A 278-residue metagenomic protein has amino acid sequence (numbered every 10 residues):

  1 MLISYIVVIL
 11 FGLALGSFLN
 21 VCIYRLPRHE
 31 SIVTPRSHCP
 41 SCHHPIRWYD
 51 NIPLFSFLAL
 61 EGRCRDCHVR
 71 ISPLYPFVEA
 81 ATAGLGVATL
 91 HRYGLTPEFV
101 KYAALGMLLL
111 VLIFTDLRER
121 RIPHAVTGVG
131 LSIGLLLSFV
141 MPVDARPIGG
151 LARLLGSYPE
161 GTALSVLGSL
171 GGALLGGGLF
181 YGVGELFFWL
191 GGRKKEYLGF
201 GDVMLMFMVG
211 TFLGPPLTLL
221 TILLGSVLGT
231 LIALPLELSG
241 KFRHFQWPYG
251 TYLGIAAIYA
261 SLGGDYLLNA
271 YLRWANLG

Functional and structural regions predicted by a protein language model:
M1-P27, V140, L154: Long, highly hydrophobic alpha-helical transmembrane signal-anchor segments
Y5-L10, P76-A80, F99-A103, G128 (+4 more regions): Hydrophobic alpha-helical transmembrane segments
I6, L10, A14, F18 (+12 more regions): Generic alpha-helical transmembrane segments of integral inner-membrane proteins, especially permease/transport modules
L19, P27, G263-L272: Membrane-helix cytosolic exit motif
L19-L74: Membrane-proximal soluble regions of multi-pass membrane proteins
H91-K101: Transmembrane helix-loop-helix
A104-T230, N269-G278: Functional transmembrane core segments of multi-pass inner-membrane proteins
L198-G201, P235-Y259: Interfacial loop-to-transmembrane junctions
